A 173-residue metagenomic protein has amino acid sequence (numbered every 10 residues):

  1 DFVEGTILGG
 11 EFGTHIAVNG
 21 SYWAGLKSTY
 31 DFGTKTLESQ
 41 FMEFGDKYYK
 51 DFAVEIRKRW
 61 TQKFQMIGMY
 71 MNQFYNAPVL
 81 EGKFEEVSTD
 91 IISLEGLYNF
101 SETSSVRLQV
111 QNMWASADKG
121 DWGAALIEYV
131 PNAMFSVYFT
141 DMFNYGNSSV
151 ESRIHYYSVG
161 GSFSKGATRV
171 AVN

Functional and structural regions predicted by a protein language model:
D1-N173: Exposed, low-structure sequence patches enriched in small/polar residues
